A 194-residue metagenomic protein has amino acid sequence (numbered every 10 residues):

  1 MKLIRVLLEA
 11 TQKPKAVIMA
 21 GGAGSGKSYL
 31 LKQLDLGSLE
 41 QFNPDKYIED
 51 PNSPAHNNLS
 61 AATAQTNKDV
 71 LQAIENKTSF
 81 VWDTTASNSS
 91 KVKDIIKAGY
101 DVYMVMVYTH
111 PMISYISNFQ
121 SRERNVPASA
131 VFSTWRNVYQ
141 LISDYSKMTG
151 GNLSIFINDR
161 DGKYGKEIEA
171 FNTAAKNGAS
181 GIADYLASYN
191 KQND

Functional and structural regions predicted by a protein language model:
L3-A10: Proteolytic processing junctions in secreted/extracellular precursors, especially proprotein convertase/trypsin-like
A10-K13, A73-I74: Phosphate-binding P-loop
V17-I18: Short hydrophobic/aromatic beta-strand immediately N-terminal to the Walker A/P-loop
G22-A23: The conserved Walker
G26: Conserved glycine(s) of the Walker
Y29-T78: Conserved substrate/cofactor phosphate-moiety recognition/catalytic segment in nucleotide-dependent phosphotransferases
A61-M106: Glycine-rich phosphate-binding loop used to anchor ATP phosphates in small-molecule kinases, encompassing both
I113-D194: Conserved GTP-binding G-domain of TRAFAC-class P-loop NTPases and closely related GTPase folds
